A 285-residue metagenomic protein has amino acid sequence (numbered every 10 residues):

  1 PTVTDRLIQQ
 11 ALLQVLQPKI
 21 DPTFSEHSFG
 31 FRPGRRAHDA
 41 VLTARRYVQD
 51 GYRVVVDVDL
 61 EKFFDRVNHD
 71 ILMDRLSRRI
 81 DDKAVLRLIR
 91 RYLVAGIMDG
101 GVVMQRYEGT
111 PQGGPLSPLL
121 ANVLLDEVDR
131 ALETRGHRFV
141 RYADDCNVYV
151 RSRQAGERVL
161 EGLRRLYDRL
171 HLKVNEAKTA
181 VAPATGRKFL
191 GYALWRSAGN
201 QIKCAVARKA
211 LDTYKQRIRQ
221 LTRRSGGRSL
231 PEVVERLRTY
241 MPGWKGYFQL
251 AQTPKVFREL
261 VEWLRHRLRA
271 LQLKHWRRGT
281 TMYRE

Functional and structural regions predicted by a protein language model:
P1-E285: Non-catalytic terminal/accessory segments
